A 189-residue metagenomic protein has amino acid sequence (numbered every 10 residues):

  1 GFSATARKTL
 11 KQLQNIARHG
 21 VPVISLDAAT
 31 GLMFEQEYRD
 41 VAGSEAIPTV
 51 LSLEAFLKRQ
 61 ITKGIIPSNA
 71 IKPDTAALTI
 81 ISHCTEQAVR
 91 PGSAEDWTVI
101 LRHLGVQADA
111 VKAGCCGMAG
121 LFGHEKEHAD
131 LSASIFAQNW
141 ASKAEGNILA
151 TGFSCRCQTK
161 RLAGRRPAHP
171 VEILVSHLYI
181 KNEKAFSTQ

Functional and structural regions predicted by a protein language model:
G1-Q189: Iron-sulfur cluster-binding electron-transfer modules in prokaryotic oxidoreductases
